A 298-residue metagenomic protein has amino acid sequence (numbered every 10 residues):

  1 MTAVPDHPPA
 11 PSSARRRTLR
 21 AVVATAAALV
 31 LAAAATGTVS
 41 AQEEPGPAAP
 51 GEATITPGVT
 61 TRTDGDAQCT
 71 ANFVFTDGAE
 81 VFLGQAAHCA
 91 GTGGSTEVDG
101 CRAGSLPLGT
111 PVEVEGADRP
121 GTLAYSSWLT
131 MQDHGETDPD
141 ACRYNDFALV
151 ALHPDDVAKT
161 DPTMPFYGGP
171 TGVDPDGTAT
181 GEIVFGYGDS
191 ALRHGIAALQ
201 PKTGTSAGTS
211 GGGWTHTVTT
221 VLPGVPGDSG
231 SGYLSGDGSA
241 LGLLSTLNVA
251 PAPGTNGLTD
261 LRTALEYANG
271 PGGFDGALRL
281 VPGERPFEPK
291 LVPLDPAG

Functional and structural regions predicted by a protein language model:
M1-Q42: Secretory targeting and sorting signals
R20, G37, Q42-P47, E288-G298: N-terminal zymogen propeptides
T25-G37, F73, G104-L106, S231 (+1 more regions): Hydrophobic alpha-helical membrane segments, chiefly transmembrane helices and signal peptide h-regions, characterized
L31, E52, P175, T180-E182 (+2 more regions): N-terminal hydrophobic or amphipathic segments with adjacent small-residue motifs that include Sec signal peptides
A32, R62, D140-A141, G224: Sterically constrained small-residue positions within well-ordered secondary structures of folded domains
E43-D77: N-terminal activation segment of mature serine protease catalytic domains
T56, A67, A158-G168, S190-A297: Active-site region of chymotrypsin-like
T63-T209, S235-G236: Serine endopeptidase catalytic core focused on the charge-relay Asp
